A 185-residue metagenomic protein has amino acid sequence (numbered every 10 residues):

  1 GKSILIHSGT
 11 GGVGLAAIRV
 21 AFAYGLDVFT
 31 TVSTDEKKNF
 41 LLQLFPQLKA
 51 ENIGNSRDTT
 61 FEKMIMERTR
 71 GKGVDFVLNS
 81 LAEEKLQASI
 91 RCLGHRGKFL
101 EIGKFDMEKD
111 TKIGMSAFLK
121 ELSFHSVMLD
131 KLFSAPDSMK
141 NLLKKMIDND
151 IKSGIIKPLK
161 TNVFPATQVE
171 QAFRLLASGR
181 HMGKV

Functional and structural regions predicted by a protein language model:
G1-K184: 4′-phosphopantetheine-dependent carrier domains
